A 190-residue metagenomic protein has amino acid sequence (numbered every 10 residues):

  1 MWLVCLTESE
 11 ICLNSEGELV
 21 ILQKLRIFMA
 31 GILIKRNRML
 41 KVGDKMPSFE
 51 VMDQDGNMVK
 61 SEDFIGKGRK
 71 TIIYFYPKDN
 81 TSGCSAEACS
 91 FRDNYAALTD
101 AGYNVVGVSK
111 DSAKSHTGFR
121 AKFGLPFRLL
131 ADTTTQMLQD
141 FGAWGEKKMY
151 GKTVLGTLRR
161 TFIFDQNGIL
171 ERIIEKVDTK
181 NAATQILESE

Functional and structural regions predicted by a protein language model:
T7-E8, M149: Intrinsically disordered, low-complexity regulatory segments enriched in acidic/serine/proline/glutamine/glycine
E10, Q23-R26: Charged/polar low-complexity intrinsically disordered segments
G17-L19: Cationic, amphipathic, low-complexity segments that mediate targeting or membrane/lipid association
L25-E190: Chalcogenol-based redox active-site neighborhoods
